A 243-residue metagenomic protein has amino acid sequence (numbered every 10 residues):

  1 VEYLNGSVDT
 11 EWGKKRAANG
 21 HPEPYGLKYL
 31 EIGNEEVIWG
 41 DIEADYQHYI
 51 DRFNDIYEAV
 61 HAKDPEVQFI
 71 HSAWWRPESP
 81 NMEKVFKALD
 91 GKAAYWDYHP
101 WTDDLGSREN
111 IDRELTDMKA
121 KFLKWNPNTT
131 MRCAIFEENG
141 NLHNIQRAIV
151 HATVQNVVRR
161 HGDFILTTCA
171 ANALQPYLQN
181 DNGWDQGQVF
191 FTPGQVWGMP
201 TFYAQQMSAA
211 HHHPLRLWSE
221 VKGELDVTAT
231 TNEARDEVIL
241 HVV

Functional and structural regions predicted by a protein language model:
E2-Y3, S7, R16, E43-Q155 (+2 more regions): Noncatalytic carbohydrate-binding groove/subsite architecture in carbohydrate-active enzymes
G6-G26: Short mixed-charge
P24-E43: Polysaccharide-binding and catalytic clefts of secreted carbohydrate-active enzymes
N34, P100, N172: Residues that line or immediately flank small-molecule/substrate-binding pockets and catalytic motifs
M131-H212, R216-E237: Aromatic/acidic polysaccharide-binding cleft in carbohydrate-active enzymes
